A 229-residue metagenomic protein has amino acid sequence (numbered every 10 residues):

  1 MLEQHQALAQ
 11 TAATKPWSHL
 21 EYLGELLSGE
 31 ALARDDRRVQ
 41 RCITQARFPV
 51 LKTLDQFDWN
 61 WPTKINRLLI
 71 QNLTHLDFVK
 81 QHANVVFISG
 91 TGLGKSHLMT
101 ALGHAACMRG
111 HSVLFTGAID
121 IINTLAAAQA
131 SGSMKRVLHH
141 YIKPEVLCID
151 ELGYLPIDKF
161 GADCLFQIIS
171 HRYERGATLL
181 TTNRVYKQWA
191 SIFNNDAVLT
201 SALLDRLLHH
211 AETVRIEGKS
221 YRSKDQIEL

Functional and structural regions predicted by a protein language model:
M1-V50: Interdomain "pre-motor" coupling segment immediately N-terminal to P-loop NTPase/helicase cores
H5-A12, Q56, N84-V85, S89 (+1 more regions): Short hinge/gating elements
A9-L20, G29, R47, W59-T63 (+4 more regions): Conserved phosphate/pyrophosphate-binding and hydrolysis machinery centered on Walker-type P-loop NTPases, extending
D36-V85: Extended interfacial segments that mediate partner engagement and assembly in macromolecular machines
I65-K143, I192: Conserved P-loop
S112, T116, D120-K143, L152-L229: Replace "adjacent to P-loop NTPase cores in ATP/GTP-dependent enzymes" with "adjacent to NTP-binding cores
V146: Walker B motif beta-strand of ABC-family P-loop ATPases
